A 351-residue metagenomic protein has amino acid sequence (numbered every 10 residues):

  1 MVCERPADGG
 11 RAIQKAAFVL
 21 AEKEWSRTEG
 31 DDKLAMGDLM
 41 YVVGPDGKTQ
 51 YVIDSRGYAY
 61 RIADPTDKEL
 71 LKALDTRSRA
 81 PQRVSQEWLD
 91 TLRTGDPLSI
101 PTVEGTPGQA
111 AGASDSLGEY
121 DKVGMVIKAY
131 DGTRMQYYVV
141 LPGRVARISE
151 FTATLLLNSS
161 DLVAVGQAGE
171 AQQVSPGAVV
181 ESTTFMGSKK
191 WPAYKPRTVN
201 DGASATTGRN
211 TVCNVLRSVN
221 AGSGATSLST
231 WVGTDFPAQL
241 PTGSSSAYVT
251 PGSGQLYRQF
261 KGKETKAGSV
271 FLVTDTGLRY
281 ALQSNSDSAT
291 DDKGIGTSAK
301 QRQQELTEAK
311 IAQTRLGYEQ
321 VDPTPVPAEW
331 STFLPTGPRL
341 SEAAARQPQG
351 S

Functional and structural regions predicted by a protein language model:
M1-S351: Short, surface-exposed polybasic-aromatic patches that bind anionic ligands, especially phosphate groups
